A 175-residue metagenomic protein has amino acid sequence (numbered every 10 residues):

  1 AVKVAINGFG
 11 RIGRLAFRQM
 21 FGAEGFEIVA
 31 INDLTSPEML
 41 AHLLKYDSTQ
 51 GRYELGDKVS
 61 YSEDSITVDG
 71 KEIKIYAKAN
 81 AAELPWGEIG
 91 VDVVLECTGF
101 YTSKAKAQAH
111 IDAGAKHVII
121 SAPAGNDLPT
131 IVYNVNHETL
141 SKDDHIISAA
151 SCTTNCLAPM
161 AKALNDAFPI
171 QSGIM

Functional and structural regions predicted by a protein language model:
A1-I174: N-terminal Rossmann-like NAD(P) cofactor-binding subdomain of oxidoreductases, focused on the glycine-rich
